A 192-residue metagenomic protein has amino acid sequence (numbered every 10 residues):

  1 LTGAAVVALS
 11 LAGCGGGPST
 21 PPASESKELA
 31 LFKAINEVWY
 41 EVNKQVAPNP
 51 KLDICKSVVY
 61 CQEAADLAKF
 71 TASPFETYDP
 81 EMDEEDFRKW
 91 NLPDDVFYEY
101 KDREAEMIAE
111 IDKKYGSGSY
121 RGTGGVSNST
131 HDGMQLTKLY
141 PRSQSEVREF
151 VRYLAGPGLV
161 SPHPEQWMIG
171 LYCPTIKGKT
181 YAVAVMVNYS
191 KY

Functional and structural regions predicted by a protein language model:
L1-V6: Sec-dependent N-terminal signal peptides
S10-G13: C-terminal motif of bacterial Sec signal peptides marking the signal peptidase cleavage site
G16: Short, conserved catalytic or interaction motifs in soluble domains
S19-I108, E165: Short, well-ordered surface patches within globular domains
K89-Y192: A well-ordered secondary-structure block
